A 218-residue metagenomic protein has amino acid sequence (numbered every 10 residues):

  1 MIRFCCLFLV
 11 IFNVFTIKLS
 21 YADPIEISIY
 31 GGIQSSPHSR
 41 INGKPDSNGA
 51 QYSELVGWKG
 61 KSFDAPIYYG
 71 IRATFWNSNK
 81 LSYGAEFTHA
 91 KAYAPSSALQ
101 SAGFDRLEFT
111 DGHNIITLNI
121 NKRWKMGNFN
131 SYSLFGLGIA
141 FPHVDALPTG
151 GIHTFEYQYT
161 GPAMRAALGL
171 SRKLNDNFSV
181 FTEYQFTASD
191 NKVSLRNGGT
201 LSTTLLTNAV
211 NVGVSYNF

Functional and structural regions predicted by a protein language model:
M1-F4: Positively charged n-region of N-terminal signal peptides that target proteins for export
F12-L19: C-terminal segment of classical bacterial N-terminal signal peptides
L19-I25, N79-K80, K125-S131, L174-N177: Short loop/turn motifs that connect adjacent beta-strands in outer-membrane beta-barrel proteins
S20-N77, S215-N217: Short glycine/proline- and aromatic-enriched beta-strand/turn motifs that initiate or cap beta-hairpins
D23, A65-Y69, T110-I116, F129 (+2 more regions): Residues that define the transmembrane beta-barrel architecture of outer-membrane proteins
S39-R40, G57-W58, K173-F218: Predominantly the C-terminal beta-signal and adjacent terminal strand-loop region of outer-membrane beta-barrel
V56-K59, S101-F109, T149-Y157, R196-S202: Extracellular loop and loop/strand-boundary signature of outer-membrane beta-barrel proteins
T74-G150, N208-F218: Gram-negative (and chloroplast) outer-membrane scaffold detector with strong preference for beta-barrel transmembrane
